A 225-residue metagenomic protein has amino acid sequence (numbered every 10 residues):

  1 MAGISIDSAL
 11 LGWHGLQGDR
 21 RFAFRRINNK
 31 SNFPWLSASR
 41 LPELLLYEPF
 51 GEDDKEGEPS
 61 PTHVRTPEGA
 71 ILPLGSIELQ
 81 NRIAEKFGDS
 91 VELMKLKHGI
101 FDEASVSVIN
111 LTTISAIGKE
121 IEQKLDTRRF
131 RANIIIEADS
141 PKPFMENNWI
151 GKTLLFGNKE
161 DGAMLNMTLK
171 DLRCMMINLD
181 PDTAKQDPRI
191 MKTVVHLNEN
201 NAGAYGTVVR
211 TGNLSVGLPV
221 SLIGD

Functional and structural regions predicted by a protein language model:
M1-D225: Metal-cofactor-dependent catalytic cores
